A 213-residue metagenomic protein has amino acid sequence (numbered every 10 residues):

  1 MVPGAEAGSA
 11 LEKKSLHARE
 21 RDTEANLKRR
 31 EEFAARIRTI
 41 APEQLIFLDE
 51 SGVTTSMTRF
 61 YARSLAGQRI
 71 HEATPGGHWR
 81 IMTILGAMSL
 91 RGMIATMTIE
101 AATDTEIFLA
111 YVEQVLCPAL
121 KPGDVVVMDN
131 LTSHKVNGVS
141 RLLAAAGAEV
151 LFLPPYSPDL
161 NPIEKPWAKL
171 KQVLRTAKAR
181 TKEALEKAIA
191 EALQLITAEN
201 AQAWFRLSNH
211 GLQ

Functional and structural regions predicted by a protein language model:
M1-Q213: Short functional hotspots at interaction and active-site rims
